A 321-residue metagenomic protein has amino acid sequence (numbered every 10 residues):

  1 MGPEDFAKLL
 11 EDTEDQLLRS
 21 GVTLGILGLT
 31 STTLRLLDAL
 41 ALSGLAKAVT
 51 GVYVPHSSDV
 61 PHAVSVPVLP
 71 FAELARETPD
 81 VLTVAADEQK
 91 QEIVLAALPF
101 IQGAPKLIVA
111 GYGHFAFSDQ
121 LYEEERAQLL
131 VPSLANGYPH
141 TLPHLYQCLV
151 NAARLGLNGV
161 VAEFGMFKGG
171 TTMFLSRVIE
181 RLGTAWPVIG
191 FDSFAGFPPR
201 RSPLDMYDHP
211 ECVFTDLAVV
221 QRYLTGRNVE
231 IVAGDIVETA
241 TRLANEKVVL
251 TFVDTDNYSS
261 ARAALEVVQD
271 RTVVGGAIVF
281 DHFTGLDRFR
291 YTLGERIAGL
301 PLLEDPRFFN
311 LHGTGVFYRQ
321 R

Functional and structural regions predicted by a protein language model:
M1-N136, Q147-C148, R154, N158 (+1 more regions): Hydrophobic, well-ordered beta-alpha structural blocks that scaffold small-molecule cofactor pockets
G113-H114, D119-P139, L155-R321: S-adenosylmethionine/decaboxylated-SAM
H140-L145: N-terminal pre-P-loop "Q-motif" helix
